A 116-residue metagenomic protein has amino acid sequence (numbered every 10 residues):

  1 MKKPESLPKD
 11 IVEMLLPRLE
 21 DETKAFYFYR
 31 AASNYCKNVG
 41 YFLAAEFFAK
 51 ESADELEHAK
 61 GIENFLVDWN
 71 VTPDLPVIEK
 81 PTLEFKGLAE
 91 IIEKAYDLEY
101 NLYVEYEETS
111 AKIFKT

Functional and structural regions predicted by a protein language model:
M1-R18: Disorder-to-helix initiation segments
K3-E5, K80-E84: Helix-boundary and loop/linker segments of multi-pass membrane transporters
I11, Y41-A44, L88: Residue-level recognition of alpha-helical structural elements
M14-D21, A25-F28, A32, N64 (+1 more regions): Acidic/histidine-rich alpha-helical segments that form the ligand environment of transition-metal centers
A32, N38-V77: Conserved alpha-helical segments that form or flank metal/cofactor-binding pockets of metalloenzymes
